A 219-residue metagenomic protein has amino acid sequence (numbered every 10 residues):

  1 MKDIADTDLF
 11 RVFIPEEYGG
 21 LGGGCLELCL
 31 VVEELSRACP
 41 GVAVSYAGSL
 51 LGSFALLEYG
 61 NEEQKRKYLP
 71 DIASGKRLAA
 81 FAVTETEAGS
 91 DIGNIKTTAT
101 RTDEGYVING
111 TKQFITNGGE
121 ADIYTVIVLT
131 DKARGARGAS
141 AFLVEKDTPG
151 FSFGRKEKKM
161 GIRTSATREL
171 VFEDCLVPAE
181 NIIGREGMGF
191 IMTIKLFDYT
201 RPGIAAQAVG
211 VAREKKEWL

Functional and structural regions predicted by a protein language model:
D6-K76, T116-I123: Internal helix-loop-helix
G20-G23, S90, N181-E186: Cytochrome P450 core scaffold surrounding the K-helix E-X-X-R motif and the conserved "meander" helix-loop region
R37, A141, F151-L219: Glycine-rich beta->alpha junctions and the first turn(s) of the following alpha-helix
S45, E87-S90, F114-N117, D131-A133 (+1 more regions): Short Gly/Pro-enriched turn/cap motifs at secondary-structure boundaries
Y68, I95, T111-Q113, G154-K158: Short beta-alpha junctions and helix-cap segments that line functional grooves
G75-V83: A short, Trp-centered hydrophobic/proline-enriched beta-strand micro-motif
T97-T100: A structural signal for short hydrophobic beta-strand segments in well-ordered beta-sheet cores
N109-F153: A short core secondary-structure module
